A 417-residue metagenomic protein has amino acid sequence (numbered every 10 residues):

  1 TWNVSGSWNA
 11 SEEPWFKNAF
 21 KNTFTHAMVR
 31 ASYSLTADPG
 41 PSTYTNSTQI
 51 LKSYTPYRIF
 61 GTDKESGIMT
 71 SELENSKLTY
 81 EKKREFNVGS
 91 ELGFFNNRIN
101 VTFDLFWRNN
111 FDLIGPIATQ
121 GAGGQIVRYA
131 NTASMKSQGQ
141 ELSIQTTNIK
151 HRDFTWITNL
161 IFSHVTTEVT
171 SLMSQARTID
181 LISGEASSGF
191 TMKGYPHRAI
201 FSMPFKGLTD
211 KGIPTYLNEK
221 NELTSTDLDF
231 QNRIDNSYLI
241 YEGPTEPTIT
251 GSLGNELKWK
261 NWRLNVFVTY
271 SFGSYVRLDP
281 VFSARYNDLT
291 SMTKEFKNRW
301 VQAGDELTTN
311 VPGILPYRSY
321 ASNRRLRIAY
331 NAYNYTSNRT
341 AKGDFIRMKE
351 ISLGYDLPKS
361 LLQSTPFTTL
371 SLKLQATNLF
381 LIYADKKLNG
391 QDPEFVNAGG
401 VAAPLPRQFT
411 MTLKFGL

Functional and structural regions predicted by a protein language model:
T1-K193, Y335-L417: Extracellular/periplasmic, surface-exposed regions of secreted and cell-surface proteins
I68-T70, Q231-N236, L326-T336: Short glycine/proline-rich turn/loop motifs
E74, G89, D235-S237, T250-L253: Short, hydrophobic/aromatic alpha-helical segments in well-folded domains
K83, A118-T119, G124, S137 (+5 more regions): Short capping/connector residues at structural and topological boundaries
A130, T147-T245, V276, P280 (+1 more regions): Conserved small-residue
E242-D279: Glycine-rich, aromatic-lined ligand/substrate-binding cores of catalytic and carbohydrate-binding domains
S271-F367, N389: Extracytoplasmic gating/loop element in the C-terminal half of outer-membrane beta-barrel translocons and assembly
